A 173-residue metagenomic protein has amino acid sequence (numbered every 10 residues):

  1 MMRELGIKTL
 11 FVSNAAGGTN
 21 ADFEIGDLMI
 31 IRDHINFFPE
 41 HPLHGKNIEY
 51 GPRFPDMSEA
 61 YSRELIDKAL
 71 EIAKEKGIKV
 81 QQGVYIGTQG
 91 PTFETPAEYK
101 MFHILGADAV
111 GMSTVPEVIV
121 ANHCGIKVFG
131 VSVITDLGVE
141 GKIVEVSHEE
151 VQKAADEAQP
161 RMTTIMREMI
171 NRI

Functional and structural regions predicted by a protein language model:
M1-F54: Metabolite-binding pocket within alpha/beta catalytic cores that recognizes anionic/polar moieties
R3-T9, D22, H103-L105, I119-K127: Alpha-helix C-terminal capping segments
L10-N14, I30, V80-I86, V110-M112 (+1 more regions): General beta-strand structural signal in soluble alpha/beta enzymes
E64, K68-I78, R161-R172: Generic non-transmembrane alpha-helical segments
E71-D108: Active-site/ligand-binding-proximal alpha/beta "capping" segment
M112-E150: Zn-dependent metallopeptidase/amidohydrolase metal-coordination segment
V139-I173: His/Asp/Glu-rich mid-to-C-terminal helical/loop segments that flank catalytic regions of hydrolases
